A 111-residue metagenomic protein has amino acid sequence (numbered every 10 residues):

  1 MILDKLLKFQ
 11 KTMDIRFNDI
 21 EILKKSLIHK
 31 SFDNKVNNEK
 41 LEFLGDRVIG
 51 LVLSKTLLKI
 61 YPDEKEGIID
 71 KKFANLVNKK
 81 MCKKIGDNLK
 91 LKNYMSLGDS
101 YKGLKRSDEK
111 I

Functional and structural regions predicted by a protein language model:
I2-I111: RNase III-family endoribonuclease catalytic core
